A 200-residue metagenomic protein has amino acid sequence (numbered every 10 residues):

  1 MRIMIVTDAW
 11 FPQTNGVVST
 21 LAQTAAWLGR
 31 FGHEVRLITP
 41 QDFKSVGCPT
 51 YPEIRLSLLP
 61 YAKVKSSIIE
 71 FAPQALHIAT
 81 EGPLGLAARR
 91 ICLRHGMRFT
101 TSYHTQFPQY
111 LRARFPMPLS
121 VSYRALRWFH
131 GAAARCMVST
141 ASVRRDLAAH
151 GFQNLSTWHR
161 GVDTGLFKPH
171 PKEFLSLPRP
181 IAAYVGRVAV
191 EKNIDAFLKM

Functional and structural regions predicted by a protein language model:
M1-K44: N-terminal subdomain of nucleotide-sugar transferases
I3, A75, R90-Y110, M137 (+1 more regions): Active-site proximal beta-strand in glycosyltransferases
D8-W10, R160, Y184-A189: Conserved donor-binding loops in enzymes that form glycosidic bonds
T50-S67: Glycine-rich, highly charged phosphate/nucleotide-binding loops
V64-G85, H95-T100: Short N-terminal targeting/anchoring amphipathic segment
R98-T100, F107-W128, V138, T164: Nucleotide-sugar donor phosphate/pyrophosphate-binding loop at the beta->alpha transition of glycosyltransferases
Y123-H170, S176-L177, Y184: Donor nucleotide-sugar binding/catalytic pocket of nucleotide-sugar-dependent glycosyltransferases
P171-L198: Conserved donor-binding/catalytic core segment of Leloir-type glycosyltransferases
